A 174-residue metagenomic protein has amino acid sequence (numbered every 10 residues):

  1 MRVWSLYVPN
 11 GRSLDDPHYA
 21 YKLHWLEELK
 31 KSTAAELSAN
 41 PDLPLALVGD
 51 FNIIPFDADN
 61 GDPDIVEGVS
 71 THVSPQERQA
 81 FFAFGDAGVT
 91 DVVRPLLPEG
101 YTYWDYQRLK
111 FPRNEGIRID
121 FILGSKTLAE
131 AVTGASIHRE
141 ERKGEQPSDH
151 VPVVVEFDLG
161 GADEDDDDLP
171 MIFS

Functional and structural regions predicted by a protein language model:
M1-S174: Active-site regions of metal-assisted phosphoester/phosphodiester hydrolases, unifying DNase/endonuclease modules
